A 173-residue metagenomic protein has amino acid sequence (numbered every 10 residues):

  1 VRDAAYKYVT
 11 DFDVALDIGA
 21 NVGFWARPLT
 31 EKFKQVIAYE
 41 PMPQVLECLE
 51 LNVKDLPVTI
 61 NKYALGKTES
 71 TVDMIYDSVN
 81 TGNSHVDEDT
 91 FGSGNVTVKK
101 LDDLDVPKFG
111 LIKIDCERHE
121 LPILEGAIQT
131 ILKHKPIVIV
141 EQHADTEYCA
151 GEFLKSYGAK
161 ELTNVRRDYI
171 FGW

Functional and structural regions predicted by a protein language model:
V1-W173: Phosphate/nucleotide-binding beta-alpha loop and adjacent structural elements of enzyme active sites
